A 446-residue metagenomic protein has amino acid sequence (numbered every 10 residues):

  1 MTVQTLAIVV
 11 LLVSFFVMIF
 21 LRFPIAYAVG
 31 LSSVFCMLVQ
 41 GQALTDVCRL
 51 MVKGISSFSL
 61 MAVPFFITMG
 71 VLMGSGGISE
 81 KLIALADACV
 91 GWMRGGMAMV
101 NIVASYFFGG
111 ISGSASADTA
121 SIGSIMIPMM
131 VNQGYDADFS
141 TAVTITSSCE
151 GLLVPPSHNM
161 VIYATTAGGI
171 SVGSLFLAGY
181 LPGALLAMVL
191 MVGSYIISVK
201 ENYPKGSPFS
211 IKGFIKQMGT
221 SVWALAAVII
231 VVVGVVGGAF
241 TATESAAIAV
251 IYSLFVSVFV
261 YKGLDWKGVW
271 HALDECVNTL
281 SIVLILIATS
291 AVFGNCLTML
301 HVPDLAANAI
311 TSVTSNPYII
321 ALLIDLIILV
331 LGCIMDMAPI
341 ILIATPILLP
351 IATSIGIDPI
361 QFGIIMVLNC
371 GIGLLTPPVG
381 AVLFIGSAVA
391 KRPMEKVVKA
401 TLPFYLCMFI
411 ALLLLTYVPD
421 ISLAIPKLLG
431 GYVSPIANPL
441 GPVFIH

Functional and structural regions predicted by a protein language model:
M1-H446: Alpha-helical transmembrane segments of multi-pass membrane transport proteins
